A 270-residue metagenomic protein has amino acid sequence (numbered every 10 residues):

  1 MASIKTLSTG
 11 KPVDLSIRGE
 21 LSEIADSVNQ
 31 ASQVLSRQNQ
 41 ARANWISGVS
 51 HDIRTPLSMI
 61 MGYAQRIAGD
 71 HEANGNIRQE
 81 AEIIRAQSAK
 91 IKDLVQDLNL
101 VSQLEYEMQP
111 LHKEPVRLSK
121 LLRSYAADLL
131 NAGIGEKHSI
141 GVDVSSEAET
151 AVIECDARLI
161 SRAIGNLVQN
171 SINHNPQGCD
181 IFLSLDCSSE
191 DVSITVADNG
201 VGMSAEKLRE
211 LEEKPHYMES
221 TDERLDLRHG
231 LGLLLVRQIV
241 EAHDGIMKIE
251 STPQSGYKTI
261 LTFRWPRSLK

Functional and structural regions predicted by a protein language model:
M1-S47, Y63-A68, G75, G230 (+6 more regions): Membrane-proximal HAMP signal-relay module
A86-I91: Short alpha-helical segment of the dimerization/phosphotransfer core of two-component systems
Y106-L111, T150-C155: Conserved micro-motifs of the catalytic ATP-binding
H112-A127: A conserved beta-strand-to-alpha-helix junction within the catalytic ATP-binding
A132-V144: Short conserved segments within the C-terminal catalytic ATPase subdomain
S171-I172: Short helix-loop "hinge" at the ATP-lid/N-box region of the Bergerat-fold HATPase_c
D198: Acidic ATP/Mg2+-coordinating residue in the GHKL
M203-E219: Short conserved segment of the HATPase_c
